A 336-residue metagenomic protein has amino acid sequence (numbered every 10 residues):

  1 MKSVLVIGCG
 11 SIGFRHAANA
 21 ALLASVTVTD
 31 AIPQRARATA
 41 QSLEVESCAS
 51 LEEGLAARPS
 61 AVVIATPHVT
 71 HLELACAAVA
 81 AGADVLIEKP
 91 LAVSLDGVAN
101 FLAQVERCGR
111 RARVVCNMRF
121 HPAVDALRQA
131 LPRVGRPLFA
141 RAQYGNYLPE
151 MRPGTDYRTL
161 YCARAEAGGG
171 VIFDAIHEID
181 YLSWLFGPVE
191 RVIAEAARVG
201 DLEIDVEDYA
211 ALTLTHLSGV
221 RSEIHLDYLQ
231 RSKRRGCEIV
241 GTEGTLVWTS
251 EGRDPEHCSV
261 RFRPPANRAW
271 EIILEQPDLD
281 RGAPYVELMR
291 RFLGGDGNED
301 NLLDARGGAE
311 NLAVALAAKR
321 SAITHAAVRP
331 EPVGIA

Functional and structural regions predicted by a protein language model:
M1-L43: N-terminal Rossmann-like dinucleotide-binding module
H16, L43-L102: Beta-loop-alpha module in the N-terminal Rossmann-like domain of NAD(P)-dependent dehydrogenases, especially those
E53, A61-I64, R291-A336: C-terminal helix-rich "cap/oligomerization" subdomain common to oxidoreductases
L86-E88, A112-V114, W248: Hydrophobic residues in well-ordered beta-strands that form the structural core
N100-M118, R136-A140: Rossmann-fold dehydrogenase core element
M118-L202, H325: Predominantly a Rossmann-like dinucleotide-binding segment in NAD(P)-dependent oxidoreductases
I179-D254, V286-D296, I335-A336: Contiguous beta-strand/loop segments that form the cofactor/metal-binding neighborhood of enzyme cores
E238-R306, V328, A336: C-terminal glycine/acidic-rich active-site capping loop/insertion
